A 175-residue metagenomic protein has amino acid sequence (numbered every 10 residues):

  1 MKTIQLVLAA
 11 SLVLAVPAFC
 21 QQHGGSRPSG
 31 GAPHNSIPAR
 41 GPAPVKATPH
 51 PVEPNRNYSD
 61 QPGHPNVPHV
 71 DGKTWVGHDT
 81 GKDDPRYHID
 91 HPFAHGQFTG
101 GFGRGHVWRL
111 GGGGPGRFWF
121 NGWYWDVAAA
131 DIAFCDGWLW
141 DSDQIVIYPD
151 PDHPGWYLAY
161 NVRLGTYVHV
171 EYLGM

Functional and structural regions predicted by a protein language model:
M1-Y87: Extracytoplasmic low-complexity, disordered linker/stalk tracts in cell-surface/secreted proteins
N55-M175: Low-complexity segments
